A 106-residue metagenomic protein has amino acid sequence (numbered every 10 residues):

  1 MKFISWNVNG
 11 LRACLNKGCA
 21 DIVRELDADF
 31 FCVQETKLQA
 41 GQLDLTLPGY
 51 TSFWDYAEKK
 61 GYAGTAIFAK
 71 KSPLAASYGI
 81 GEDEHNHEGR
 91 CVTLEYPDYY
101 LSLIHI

Functional and structural regions predicted by a protein language model:
M1-L47, A57, Y62: N-terminal, active-site-proximal structural segment of metallo-dependent hydrolase catalytic domains
V8, K70, Y78: Active-site donor-binding loop signature of nucleotide-sugar glycosyltransferases
L15, P48-W54, A75-V92: Short acidic (Asp/Glu) patches
P48, Y62-G64, R90, P97: Residues that flank catalytic or metal-binding motifs in active/ligand-binding sites
K60-A75: Conserved beta strand-loop-helix elements of the APE1-like EEP
K70, L94-P97: Active-site beta-strand termini and strand-to-loop segments that position acidic
I104-I106: Conserved small/polar residues in nucleotide/adenosyl-binding loops
